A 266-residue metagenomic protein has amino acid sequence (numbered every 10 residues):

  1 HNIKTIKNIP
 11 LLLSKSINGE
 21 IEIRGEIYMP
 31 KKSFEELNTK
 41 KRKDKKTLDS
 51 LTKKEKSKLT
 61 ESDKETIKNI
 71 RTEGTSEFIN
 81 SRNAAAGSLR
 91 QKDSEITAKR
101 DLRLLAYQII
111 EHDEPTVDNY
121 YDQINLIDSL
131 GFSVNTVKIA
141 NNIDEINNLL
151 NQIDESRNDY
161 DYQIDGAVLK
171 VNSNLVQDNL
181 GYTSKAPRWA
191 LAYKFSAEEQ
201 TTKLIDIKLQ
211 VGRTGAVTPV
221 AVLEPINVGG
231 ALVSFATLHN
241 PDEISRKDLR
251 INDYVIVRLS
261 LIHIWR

Functional and structural regions predicted by a protein language model:
H1-L261, R266: RNA/tRNA-interacting regions in translation and RNA-turnover enzymes
